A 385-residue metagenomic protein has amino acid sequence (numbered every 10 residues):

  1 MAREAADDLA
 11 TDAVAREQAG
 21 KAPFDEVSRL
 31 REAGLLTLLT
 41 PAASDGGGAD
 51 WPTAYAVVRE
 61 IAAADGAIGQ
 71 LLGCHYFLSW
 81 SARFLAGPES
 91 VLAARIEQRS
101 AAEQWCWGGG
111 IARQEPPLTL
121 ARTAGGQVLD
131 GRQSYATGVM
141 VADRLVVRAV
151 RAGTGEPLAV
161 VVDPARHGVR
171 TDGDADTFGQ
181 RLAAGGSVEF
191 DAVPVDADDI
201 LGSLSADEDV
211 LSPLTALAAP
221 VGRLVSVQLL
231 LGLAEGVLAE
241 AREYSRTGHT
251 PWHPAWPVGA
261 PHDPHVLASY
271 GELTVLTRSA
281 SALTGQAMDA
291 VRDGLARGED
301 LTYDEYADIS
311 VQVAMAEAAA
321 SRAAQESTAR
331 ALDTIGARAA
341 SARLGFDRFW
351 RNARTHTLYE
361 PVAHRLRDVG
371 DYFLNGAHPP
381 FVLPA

Functional and structural regions predicted by a protein language model:
R3, V128, G232-E235, A239 (+4 more regions): Generic structural signal for well-ordered, non-transmembrane alpha-helical segments in soluble/cytosolic regions
A10, V14-E17, S279-A318, L332-I335: C-terminal helix-coil-helix/basic helical segment that borders enzyme active sites and/or dimer interfaces and provides
F24-E32, L38-V141: Glycine-rich flavin
V27-S28, L92-A94, P254-H262, D293-Q312 (+2 more regions): Charge-rich, acidic-biased intrinsically disordered regions
S134-V139, R223-V225, Y359: Glycine-rich phosphate/pyrophosphate-binding beta-alpha loops
Y135-T171: A short core secondary-structure module
F178-T277: Glycine-rich beta->alpha junctions and the first turn(s) of the following alpha-helix
D333-A385: Glycine-rich phosphate/cofactor-binding loops in nucleotide/flavin-utilizing enzymes
